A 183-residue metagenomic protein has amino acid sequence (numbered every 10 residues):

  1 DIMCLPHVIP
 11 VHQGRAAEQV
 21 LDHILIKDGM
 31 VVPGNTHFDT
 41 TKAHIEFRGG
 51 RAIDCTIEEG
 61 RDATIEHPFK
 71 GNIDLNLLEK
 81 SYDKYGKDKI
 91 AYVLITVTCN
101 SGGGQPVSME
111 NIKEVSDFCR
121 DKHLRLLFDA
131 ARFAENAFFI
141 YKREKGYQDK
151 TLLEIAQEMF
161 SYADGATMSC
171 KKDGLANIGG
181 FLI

Functional and structural regions predicted by a protein language model:
D1-I183: Conserved PLP-enzyme active-site core in the AAT-like
